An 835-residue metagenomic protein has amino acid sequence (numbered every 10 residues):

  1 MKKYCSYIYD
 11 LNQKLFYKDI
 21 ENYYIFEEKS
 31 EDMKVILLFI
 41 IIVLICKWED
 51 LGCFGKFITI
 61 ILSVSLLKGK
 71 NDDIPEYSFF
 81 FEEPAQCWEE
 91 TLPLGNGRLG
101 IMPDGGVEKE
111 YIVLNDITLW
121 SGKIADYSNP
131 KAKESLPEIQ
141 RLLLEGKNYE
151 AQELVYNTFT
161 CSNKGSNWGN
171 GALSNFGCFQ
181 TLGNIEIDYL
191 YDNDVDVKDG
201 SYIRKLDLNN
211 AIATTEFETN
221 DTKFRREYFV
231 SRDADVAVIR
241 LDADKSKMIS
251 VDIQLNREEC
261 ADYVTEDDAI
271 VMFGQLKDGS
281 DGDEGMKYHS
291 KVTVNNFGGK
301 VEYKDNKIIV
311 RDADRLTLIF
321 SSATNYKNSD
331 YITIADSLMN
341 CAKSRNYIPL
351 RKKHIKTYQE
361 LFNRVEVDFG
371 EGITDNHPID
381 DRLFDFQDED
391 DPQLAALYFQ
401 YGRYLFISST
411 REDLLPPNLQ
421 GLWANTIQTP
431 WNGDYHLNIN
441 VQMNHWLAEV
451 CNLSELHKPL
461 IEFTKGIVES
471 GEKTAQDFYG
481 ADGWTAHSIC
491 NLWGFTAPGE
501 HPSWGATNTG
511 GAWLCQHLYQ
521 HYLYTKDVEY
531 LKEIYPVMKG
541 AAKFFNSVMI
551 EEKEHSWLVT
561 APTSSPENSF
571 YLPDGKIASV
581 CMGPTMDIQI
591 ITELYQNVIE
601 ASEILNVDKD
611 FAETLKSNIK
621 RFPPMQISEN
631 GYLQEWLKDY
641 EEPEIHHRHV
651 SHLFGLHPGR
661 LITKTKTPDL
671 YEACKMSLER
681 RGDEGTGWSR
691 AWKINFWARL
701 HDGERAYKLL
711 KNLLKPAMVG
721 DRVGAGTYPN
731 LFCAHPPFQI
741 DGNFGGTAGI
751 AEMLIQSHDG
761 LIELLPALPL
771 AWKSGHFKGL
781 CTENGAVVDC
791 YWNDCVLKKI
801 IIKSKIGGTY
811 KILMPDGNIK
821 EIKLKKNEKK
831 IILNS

Functional and structural regions predicted by a protein language model:
L11-Q13, Y17, L51: Short hydrophobic targeting helices and cationic amphipathic motifs that mediate membrane/organellar targeting
I20, Y24-F26: N-terminal amphipathic/hydrophobic targeting modules at extreme N-termini, encompassing cleavable Sec/SRP-type signal
D32-D72: Bacterial Sec-dependent N-terminal signal peptides
N71-P502, T509, L518-Y522, A542 (+10 more regions): Aromatic-residue-lined binding/catalytic grooves and analogous aromatic/hydrophobic interfacial grooves in multimeric
G402, M538, I591, P658 (+3 more regions): Hydrophobic, well-ordered secondary-structure elements that form the walls of internal hydrophobic environments
Q520-H521, T525, E529-Y530, A541-E551 (+4 more regions): Non-catalytic carbohydrate-binding regions of carbohydrate-active enzymes
G540, F544-A601: Acidic/histidine-rich catalytic neighborhood
